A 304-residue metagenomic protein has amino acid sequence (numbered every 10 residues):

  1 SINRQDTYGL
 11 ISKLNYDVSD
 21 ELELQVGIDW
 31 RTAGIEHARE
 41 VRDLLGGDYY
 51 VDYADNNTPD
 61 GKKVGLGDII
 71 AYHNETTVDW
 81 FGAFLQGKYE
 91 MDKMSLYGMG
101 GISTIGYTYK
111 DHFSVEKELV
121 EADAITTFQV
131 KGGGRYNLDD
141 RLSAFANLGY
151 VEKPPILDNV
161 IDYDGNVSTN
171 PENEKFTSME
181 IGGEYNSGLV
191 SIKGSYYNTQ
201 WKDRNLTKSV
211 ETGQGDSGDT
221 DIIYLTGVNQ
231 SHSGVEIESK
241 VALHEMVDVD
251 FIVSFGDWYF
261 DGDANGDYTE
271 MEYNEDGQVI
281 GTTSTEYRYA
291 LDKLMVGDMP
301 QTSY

Functional and structural regions predicted by a protein language model:
S1, A38-I69, D164-N170, K208-Y224 (+1 more regions): Surface-exposed loop/turn segments flanking beta-strands in extracellular/periplasmic regions
I2-E23, I69-E90, S95, D123 (+7 more regions): Outer-membrane beta-barrel transmembrane strands
G9, K13, G67-N74, D111-E121 (+5 more regions): Extracellular loop and loop/strand-boundary signature of outer-membrane beta-barrel proteins
K13, F84-Q86, K131-G133, N170 (+4 more regions): Outer-membrane beta-barrel architecture
D20, E90-K93, N198-Q200, I223-Y304: Gram-negative outer-membrane beta-barrel transporters
E23-L142, I156-D164, N265: Signature of Gram-negative outer-membrane beta-barrel scaffolds
V26-T32, G98-T104, A146-Y150, G183 (+2 more regions): Transmembrane beta-barrel strands of outer-membrane/channel proteins
T104-D111, A122, R135-E180, S191 (+2 more regions): Surface-exposed extracellular loop regions of Gram-negative outer-membrane beta-barrel proteins, predominantly
